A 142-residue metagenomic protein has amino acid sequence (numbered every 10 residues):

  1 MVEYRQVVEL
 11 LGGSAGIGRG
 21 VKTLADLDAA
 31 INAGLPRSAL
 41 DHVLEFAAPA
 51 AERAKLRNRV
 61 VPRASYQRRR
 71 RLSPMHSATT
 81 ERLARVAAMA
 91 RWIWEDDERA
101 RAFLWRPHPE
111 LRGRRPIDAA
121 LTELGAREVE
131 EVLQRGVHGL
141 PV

Functional and structural regions predicted by a protein language model:
M1-V142: Non-transmembrane "mature" sequence context
